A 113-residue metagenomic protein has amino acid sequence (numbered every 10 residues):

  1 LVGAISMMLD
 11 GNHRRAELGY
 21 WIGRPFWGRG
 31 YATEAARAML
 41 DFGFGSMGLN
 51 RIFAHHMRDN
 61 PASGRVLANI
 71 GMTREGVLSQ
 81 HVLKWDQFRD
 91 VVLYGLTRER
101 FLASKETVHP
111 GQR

Functional and structural regions predicted by a protein language model:
L1-R113: Acyl-donor (CoA/ACP) binding surface of acyl/acetyltransferases
